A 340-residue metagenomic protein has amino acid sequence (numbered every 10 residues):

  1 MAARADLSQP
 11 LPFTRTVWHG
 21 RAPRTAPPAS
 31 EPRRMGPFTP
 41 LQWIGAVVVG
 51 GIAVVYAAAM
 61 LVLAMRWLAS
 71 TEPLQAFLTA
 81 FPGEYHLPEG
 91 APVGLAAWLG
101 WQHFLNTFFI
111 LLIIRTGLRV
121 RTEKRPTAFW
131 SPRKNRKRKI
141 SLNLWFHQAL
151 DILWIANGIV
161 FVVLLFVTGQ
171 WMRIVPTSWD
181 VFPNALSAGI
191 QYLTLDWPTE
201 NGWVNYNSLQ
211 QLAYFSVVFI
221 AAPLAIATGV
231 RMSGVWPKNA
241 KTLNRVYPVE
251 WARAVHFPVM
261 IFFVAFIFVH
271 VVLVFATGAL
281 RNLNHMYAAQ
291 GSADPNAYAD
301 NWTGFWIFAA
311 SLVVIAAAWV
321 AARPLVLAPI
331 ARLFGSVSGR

Functional and structural regions predicted by a protein language model:
M1-R340: Membrane-embedded alpha-helical bundles that constitute the cytochrome b-like, heme-associated redox core of multi-pass
